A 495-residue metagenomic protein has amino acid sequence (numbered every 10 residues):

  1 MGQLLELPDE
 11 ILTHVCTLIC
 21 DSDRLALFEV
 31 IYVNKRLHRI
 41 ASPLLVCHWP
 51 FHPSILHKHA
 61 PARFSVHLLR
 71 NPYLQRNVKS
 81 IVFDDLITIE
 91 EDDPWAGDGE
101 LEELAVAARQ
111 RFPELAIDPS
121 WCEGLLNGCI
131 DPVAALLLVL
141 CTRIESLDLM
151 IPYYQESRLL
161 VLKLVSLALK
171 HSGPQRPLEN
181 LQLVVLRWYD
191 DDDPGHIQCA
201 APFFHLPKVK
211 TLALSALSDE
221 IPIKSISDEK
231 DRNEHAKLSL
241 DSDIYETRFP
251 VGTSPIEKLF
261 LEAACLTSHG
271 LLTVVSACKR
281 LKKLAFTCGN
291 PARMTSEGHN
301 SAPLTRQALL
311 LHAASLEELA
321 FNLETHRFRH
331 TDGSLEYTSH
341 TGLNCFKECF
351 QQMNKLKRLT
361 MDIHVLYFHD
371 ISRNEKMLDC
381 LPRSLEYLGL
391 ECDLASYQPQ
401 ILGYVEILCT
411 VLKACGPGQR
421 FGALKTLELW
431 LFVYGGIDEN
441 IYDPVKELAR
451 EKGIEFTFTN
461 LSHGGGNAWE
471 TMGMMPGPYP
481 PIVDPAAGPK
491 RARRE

Functional and structural regions predicted by a protein language model:
G2-Y245, P255-K258, L424: N-terminal adaptor/linker regions at the entrance to substrate-recognition repeat cores in CRL/SCF substrate receptors
D9, C20-D23, W188-Y189, H196 (+5 more regions): Internal alpha-helical scaffold/solenoid segments in large eukaryotic proteins
V15-L18, F321-R327, G333-S334, S339-E495: Leucine-rich solenoid repeat modules
T17, D21, R39, P43 (+12 more regions): Positions within ordered alpha-helical repeat solenoids
R24, K58-L68, D131, D193-I197 (+6 more regions): Structural motif corresponding to alpha-helix initiation and N-cap regions
V82-I87, L149-Y154, V185-D191, A213-E220 (+6 more regions): Concave beta-strand-loop units of leucine-rich repeat
D93-G99, P119-L126, R158-L159, D192-G195 (+5 more regions): Short, flexible/disordered intra-domain loops and linkers
L138, L162-S166, Q175-R176, A200-P207 (+8 more regions): A structural signal for leucine-rich repeat
